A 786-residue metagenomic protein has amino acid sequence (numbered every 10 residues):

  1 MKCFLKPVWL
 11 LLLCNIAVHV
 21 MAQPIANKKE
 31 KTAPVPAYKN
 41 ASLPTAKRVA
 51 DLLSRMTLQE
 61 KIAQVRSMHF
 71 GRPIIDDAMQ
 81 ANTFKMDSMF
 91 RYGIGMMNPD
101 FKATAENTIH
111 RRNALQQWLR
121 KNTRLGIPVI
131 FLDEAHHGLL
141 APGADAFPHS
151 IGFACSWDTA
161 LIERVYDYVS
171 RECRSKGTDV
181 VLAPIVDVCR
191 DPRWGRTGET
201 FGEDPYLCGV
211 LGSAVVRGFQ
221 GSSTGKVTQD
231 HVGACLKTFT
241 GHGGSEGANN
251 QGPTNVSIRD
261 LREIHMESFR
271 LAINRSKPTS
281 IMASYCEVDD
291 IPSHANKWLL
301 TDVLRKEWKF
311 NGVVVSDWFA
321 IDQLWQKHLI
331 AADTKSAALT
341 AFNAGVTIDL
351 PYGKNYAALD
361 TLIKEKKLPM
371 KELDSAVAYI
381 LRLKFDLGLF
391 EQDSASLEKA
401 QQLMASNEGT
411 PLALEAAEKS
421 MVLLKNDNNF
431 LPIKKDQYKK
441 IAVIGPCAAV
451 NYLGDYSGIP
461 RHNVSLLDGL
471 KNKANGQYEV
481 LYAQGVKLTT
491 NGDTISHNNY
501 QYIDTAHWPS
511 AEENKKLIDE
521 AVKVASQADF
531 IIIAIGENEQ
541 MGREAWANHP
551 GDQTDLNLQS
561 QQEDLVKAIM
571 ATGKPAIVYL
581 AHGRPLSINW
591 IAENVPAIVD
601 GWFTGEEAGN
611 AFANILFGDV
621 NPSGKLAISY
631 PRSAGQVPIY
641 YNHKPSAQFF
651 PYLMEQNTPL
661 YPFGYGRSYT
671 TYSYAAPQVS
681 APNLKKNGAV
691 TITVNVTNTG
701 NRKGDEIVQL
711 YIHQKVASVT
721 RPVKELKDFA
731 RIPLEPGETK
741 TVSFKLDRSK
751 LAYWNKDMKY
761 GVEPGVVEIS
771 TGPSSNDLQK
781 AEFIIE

Functional and structural regions predicted by a protein language model:
M1-K31: Bacterial Sec-dependent N-terminal signal peptides
P7-V8, L13-I16, Q561, N687 (+1 more regions): Low-complexity, intrinsically disordered/propeptide-like segments
A22-Y753, G761-S775, I784-E786: Glycoside hydrolase catalytic-domain context in secreted enzymes
